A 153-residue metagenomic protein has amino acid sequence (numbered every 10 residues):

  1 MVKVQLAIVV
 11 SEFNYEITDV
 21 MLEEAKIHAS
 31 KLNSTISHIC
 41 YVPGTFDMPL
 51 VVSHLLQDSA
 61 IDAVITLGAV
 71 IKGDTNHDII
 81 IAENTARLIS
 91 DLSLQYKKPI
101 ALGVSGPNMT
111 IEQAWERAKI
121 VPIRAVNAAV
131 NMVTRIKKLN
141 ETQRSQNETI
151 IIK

Functional and structural regions predicted by a protein language model:
V2-Y41: Glycine-rich phosphate/diphosphate-binding loop of Rossmann-like nucleotide-binding domains
E12-F13, A69-V70, S105-N108: Short, ordered loop/turn segments at secondary-structure junctions
E16-V20, I27, Y41-L56, V133-T134 (+1 more regions): N-terminal glycine-rich FAD/FM-binding segment characteristic of electron-transfer flavoproteins
I39, A63-L67, P99-S105: Short beta-strand segments at enzyme active-site cores
V51-L88: Glycine-rich phosphate-binding loop
I81-G106, R124: Short, acidic/small-residue loops that bind anionic groups at enzyme active sites
I100, N108-I120, K137-N140: Phosphate-binding/catalytic loops
K119-K153: A charged, well-structured terminal subsegment
